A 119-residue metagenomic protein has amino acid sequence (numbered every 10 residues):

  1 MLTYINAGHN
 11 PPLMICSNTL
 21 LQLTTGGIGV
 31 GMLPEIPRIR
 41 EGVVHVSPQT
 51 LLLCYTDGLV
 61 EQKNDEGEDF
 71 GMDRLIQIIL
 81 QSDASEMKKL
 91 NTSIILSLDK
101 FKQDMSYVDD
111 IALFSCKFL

Functional and structural regions predicted by a protein language model:
M1-L119: Conserved subregion of the PPM/PP2C metallophosphatase catalytic domain
